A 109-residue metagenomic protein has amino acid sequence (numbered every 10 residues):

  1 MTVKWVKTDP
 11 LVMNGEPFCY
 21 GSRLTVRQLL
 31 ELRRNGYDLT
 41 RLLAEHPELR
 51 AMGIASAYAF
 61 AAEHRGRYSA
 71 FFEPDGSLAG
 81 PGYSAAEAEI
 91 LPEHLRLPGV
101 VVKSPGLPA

Functional and structural regions predicted by a protein language model:
V3-F18: Short, Lys/Arg-enriched N-terminal segment that forms or immediately precedes the first helix of a structured domain
G21: Anion-recognition interface
L24-A109: Long, charge-rich, low-complexity alpha-helical segments
